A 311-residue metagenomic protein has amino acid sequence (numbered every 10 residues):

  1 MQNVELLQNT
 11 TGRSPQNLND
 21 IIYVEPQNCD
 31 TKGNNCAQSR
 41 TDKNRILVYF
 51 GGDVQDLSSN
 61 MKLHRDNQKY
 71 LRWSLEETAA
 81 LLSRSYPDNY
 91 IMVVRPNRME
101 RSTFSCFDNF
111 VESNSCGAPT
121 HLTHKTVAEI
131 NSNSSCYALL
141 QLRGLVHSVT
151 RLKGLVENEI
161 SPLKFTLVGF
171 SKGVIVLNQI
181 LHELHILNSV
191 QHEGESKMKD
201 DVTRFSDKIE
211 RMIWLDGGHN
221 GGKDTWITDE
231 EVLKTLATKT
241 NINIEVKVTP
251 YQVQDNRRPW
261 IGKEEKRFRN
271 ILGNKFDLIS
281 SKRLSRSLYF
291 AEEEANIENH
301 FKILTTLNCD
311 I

Functional and structural regions predicted by a protein language model:
N3-I21, G33, E245-I311: C-terminal catalytic histidine-bearing segment of alpha/beta-hydrolase fold enzymes
L7-D108: Short, surface-exposed "cap/lid" segments of acyl-processing enzymes
Y49, V93, L167, W214 (+1 more regions): Structural beta-sheet core signal
G52-Q55, N97-E100, K172, G218-N220 (+1 more regions): Conserved beta-strand elements of beta-rich interaction domains across eukaryotes, especially beta-propellers
S58-L71, T103-N114, A118, L122-I130 (+3 more regions): Short, flexible/disordered intra-domain loops and linkers
N67, L71, L75, V127-H147 (+2 more regions): Phosphate/oxyanion-binding active-site loops and adjacent basic polyanion-contact surfaces
F104-E159, H182-G194, V202: Alpha/beta-hydrolase active-site loop
V149-N241, V253-D255: Serine-dependent carboxylesterase/thioesterase catalytic core of lipase-like alpha/beta-hydrolase/SGNH enzymes
